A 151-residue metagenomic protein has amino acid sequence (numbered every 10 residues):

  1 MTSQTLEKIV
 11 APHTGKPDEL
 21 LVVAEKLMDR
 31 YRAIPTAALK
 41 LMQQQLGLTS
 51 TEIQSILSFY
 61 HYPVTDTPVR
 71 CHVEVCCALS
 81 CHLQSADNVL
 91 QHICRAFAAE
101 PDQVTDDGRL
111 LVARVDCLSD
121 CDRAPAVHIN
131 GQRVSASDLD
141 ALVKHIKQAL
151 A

Functional and structural regions predicted by a protein language model:
M1-A151: Signature of N-terminal electron-transfer/Fe-S-associated modules in redox systems
